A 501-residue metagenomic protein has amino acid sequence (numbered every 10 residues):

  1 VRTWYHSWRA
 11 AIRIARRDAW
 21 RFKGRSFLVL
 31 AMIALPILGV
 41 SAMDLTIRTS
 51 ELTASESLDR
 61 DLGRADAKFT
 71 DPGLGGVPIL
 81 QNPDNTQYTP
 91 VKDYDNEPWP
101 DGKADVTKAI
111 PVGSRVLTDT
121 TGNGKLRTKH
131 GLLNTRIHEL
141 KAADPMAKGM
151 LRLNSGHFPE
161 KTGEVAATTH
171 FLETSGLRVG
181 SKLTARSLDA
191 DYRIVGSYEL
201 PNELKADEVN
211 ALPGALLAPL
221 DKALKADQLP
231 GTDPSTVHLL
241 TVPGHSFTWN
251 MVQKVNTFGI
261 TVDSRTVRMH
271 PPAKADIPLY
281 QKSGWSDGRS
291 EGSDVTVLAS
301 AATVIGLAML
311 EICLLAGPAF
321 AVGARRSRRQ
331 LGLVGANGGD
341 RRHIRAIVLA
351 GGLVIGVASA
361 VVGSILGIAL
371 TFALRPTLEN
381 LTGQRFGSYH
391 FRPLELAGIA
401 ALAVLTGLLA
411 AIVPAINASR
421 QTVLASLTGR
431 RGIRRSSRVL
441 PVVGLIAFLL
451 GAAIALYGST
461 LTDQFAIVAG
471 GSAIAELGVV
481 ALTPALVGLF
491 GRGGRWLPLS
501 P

Functional and structural regions predicted by a protein language model:
V1-V29, I33-C313, V322-R325, R342 (+3 more regions): Membrane transport/envelope proteins' first extracytoplasmic loop
V1-W4, R9, G24-L28, A42 (+4 more regions): Alpha-helical transmembrane segments, especially those used as permease/efflux helices and single-pass anchors
R17-G24, R342, A346-S359, G367 (+3 more regions): Alpha-helical transmembrane segments of multi-pass membrane proteins
F22, L314-G356, L427-R431: Interfacial "coupling" helices/loops that link adjacent transmembrane helices in transporter permeases
T257-P278, L315-R326, G356-F372, A403-T406 (+1 more regions): Alpha-helical transmembrane segments of integral membrane proteins, especially early/N-terminal helices
Y280-E291, T371-L394, L456-A475: Short juxtamembrane loops and helix-capping segments at transmembrane helix boundaries of multi-pass membrane proteins
P318-F320, R329, L353-G383, L396-R420 (+2 more regions): Small-residue-rich transmembrane alpha-helices
N417-R435: Short cytosolic juxtamembrane segments of multi-pass membrane proteins
